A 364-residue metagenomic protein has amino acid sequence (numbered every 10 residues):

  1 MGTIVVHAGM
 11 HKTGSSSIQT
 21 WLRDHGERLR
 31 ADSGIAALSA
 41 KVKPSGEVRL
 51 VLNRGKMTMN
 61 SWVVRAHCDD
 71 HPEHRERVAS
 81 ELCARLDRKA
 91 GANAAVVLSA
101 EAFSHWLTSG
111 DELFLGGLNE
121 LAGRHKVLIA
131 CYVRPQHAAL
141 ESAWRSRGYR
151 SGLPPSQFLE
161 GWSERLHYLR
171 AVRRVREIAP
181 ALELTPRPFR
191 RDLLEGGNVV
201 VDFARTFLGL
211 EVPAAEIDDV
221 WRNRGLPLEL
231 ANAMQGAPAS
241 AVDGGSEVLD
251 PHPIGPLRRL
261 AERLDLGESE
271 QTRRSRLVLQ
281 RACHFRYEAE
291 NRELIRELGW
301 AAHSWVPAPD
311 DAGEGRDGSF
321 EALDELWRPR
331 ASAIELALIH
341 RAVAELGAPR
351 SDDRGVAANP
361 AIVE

Functional and structural regions predicted by a protein language model:
M1-E364: Anion-recognition interface
